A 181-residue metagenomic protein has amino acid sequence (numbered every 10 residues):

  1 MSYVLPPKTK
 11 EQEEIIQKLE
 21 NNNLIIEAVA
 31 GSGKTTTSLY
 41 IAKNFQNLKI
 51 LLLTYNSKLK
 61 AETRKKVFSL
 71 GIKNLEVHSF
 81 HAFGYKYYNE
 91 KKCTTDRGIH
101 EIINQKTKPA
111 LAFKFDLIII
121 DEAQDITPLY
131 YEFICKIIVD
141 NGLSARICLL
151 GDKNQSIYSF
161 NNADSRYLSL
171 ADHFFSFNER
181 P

Functional and structural regions predicted by a protein language model:
V4-E14, N21-E62, L75-F83, L117-I120 (+1 more regions): Conserved helicase motor core of SF1/SF2 NTP-dependent helicases
Q17, N104-A112, S169-H173: Short amphipathic alpha-helix with an adjacent loop that forms part of the alpha/beta core around
T54-N56, A61-E62, K66-I102: Inter-Walker segment of RecA-like/P-loop motor cores
K86-D116, E122, I126-I137: Conserved RecA-like ASCE ATPase "motif II neighborhood" in helicase/translocase motors
